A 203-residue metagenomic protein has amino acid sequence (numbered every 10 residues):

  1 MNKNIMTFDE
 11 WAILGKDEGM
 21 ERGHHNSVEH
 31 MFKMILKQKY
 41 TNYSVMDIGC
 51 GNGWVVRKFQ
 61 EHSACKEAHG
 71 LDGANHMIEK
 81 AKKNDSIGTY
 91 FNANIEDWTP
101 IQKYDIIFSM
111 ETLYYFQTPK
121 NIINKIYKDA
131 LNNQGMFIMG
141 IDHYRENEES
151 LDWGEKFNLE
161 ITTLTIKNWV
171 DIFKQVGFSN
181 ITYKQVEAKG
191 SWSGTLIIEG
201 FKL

Functional and structural regions predicted by a protein language model:
M1-Q38, R145-E146: Conserved class I S-adenosyl-L-methionine
M46-I48, N52-D97: Class I SAM-dependent methyltransferase SAM/SAH-binding core
F108: A conserved beta-strand element that flanks and buttresses the S-adenosyl-L-methionine
K120-N133: A short glycine-rich, Lys/Arg-flanked "PGG" loop and its adjoining helix->strand segment in the class I
Q134-D142: Conserved beta-strand signature within the Rossmann-like core of class I S-adenosyl-L-methionine
D142-E160: Short, glycine-/aromatic-enriched active-site segment of Class I SAM-dependent methyltransferases
I161-V176: Short alpha-helix
Q185-L203: Core SAM-dependent methyltransferase catalytic element
